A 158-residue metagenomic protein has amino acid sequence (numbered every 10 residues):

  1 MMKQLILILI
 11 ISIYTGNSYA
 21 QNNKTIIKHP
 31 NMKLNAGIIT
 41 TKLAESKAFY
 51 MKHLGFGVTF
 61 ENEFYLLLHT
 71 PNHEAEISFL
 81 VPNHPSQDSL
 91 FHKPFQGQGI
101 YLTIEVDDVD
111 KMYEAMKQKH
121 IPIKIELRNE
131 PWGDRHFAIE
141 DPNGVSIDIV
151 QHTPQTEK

Functional and structural regions predicted by a protein language model:
M1-I26: Bacterial Sec-dependent N-terminal signal peptides
Q21-N35, G57-D107, Y113-E140, Q151-K158: Vicinal oxygen chelate
T40-K42, P131: Conserved beta-strand-loop-alpha-helix junction that forms the acyl-donor binding cleft
K42-L43, D107-V109: Helix N-cap motif at beta-to-alpha junctions
S46, Y50-M51, M116, G144: Conserved active-site tyrosine of GNAT-family acetyltransferases
